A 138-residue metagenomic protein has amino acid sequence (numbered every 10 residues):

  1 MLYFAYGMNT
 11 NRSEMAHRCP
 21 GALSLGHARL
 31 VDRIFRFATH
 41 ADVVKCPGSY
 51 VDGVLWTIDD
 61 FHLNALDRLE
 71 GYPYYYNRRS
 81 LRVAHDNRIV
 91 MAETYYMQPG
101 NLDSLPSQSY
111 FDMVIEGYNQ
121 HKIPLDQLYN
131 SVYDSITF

Functional and structural regions predicted by a protein language model:
M1-F138: Glycine-aromatic micro-motifs
